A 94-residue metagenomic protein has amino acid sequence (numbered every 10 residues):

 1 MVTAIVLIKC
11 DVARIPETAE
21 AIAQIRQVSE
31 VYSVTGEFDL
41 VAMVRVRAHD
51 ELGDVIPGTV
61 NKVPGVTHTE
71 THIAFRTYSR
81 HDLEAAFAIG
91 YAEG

Functional and structural regions predicted by a protein language model:
M1-G94: A compositional/biophysical signature of low hydrophobicity enriched in polar/charged and small residues
